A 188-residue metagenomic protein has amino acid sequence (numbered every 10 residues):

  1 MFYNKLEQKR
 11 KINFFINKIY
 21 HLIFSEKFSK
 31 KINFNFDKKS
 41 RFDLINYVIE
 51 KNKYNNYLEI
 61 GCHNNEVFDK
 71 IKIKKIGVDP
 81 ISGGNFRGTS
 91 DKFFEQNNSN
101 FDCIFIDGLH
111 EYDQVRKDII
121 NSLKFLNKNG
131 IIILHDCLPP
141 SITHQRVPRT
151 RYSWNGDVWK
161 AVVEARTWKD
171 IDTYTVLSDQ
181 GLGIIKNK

Functional and structural regions predicted by a protein language model:
M1-F105, L109-K188: A short alpha-helical cap/connector motif
